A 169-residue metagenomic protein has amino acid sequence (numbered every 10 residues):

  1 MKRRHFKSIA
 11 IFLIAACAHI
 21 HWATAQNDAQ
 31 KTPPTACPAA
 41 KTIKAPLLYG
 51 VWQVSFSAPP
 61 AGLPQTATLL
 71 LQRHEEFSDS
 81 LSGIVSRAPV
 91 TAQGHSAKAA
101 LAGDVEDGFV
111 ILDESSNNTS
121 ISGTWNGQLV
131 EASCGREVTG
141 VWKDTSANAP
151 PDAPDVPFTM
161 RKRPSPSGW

Functional and structural regions predicted by a protein language model:
K2-A10: Bacterial N-terminal signal peptides that target proteins for export
F6, H19-W22: N-terminal amphipathic/basic-hydrophobic helices that include classical n-h-c signal peptides and signal-anchor
A10-H19: Bacterial N-terminal signal peptides
A23-N27: Boundary at the C-terminal end of the N-terminal hydrophobic targeting segment
D28-W169: Central antiparallel beta-sheet cores of small beta-barrel/beta-sandwich binding domains
